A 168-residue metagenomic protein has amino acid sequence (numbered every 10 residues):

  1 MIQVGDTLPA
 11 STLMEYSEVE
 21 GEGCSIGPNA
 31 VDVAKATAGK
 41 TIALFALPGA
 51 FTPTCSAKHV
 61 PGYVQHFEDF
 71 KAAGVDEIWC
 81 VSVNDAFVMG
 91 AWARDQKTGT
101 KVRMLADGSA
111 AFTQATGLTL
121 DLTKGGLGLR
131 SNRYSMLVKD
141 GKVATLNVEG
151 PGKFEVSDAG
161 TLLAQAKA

Functional and structural regions predicted by a protein language model:
M1-A168: Chalcogenol-based redox active-site neighborhoods
